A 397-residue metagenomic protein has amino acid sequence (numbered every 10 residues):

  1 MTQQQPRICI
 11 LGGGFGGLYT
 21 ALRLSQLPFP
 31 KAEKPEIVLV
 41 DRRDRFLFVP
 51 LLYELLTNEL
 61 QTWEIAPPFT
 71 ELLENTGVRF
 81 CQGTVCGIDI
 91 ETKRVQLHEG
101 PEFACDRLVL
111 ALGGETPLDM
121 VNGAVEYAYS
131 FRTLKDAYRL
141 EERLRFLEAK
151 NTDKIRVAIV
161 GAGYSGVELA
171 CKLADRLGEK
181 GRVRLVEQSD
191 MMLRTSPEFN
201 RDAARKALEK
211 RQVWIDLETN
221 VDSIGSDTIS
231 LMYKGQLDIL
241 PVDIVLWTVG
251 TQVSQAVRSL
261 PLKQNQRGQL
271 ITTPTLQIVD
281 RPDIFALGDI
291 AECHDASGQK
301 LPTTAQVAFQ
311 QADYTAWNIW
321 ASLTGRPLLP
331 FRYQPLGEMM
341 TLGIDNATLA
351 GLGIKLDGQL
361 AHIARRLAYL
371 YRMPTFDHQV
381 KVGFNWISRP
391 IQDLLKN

Functional and structural regions predicted by a protein language model:
M1-R7, N75-A158, M232-G235, L246: FAD-binding core/adjacent interface of flavoenzyme oxidoreductases
T2-R79, A158, V167-S196: Beta1-alpha1 glycine-rich phosphate/pyrophosphate-binding loop at the start of Rossmann-like nucleotide-binding domains
G16, G113-T116, T251-V253: Short glycine-rich anion-binding loops that position phosphate/pyrophosphate groups of nucleotides and phosphorylated
T76, F80-G87, D175-P274, I278-D280 (+1 more regions): A Rossmann-like FAD-binding core segment of flavoenzymes
E126-D153, I239-Q310, W317: FAD-site-proximal beta/loop scaffold in flavoenzymes
E148-D153, R182, G325-Y333: A short alpha-helix-loop-beta-strand transition element characteristic of N-terminal alpha/beta dinucleotide-binding
Q311, A316-N397: C-terminal, flexible cofactor-proximal segment of oxidoreductases
